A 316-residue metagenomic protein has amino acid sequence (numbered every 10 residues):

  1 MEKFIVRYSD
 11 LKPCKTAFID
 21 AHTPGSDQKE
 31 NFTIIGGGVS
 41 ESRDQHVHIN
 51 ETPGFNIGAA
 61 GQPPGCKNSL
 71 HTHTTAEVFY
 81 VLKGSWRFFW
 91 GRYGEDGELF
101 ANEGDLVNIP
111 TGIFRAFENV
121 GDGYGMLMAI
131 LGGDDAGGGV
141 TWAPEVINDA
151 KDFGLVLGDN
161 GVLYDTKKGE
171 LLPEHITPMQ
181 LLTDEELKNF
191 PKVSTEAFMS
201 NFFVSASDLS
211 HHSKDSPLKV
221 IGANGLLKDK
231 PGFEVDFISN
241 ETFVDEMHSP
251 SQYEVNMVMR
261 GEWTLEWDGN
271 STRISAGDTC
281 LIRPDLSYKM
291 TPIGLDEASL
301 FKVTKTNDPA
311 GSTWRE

Functional and structural regions predicted by a protein language model:
M1-P53, L157-E246: A short, N-terminal "cap"/entry segment at the start of jelly-roll beta-barrel domains of the cupin/DSBH fold
E2-K3, F114-P191, K289-E316: Double-stranded beta-helix
Q45-N50, K67-H73, W90, E98-L99 (+4 more regions): Short histidine-centered beta-strand/loop micro-motifs that create catalytic or ligand/metal-coordination sites
G54, A59-P63, T72-R92, I130-G132 (+3 more regions): Short, conserved beta-strand element in jelly-roll/cupin
C66, T74-T75, I113-F114, G123 (+3 more regions): A generic "binding-loop/recognition-motif" signal
L82, L106-G112, A129: Long, hydrophobic, well-ordered secondary-structure blocks that form the structural core and pocket-lining surfaces
R92-P110, D268-D285: Short acidic-glycine-tyrosine-enriched beta hairpin
S239-E246, M257-R260, T264-D268, A276 (+1 more regions): Long compositionally biased, domain-poor regions of proteins
